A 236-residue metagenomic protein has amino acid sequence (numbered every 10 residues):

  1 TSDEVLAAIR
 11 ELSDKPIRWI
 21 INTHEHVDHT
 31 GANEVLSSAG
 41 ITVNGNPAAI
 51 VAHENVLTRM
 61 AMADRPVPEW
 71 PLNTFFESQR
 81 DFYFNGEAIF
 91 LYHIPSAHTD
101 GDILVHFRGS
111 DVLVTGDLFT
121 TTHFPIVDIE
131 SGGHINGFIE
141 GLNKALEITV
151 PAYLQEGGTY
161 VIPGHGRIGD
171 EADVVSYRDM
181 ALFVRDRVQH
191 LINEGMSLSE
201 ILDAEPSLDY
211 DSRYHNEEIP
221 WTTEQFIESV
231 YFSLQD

Functional and structural regions predicted by a protein language model:
T1, H24-T30, N55-R59, F82 (+6 more regions): Solvent-exposed loop/turn segments at secondary-structure junctions within structured extracellular/periplasmic domains
T1-A48: Active-site metal-binding motif and surrounding structural segment of the metallo-beta-lactamase
T1-S2, E25-T30, H53, V112 (+4 more regions): Solvent-exposed, acidic/flexible segments
I9-P16, E34-G40, E54, T122 (+7 more regions): Sec/Tat-exported extracytoplasmic proteins
I20-I21, A49, G158-I162, A204: Beta-strand segments within the central parallel beta-sheet cores of soluble alpha/beta enzyme folds
H29-H93, V150-T159, L191: Divalent-metal coordination cores built from histidine and acidic residues
D81, A88, H93-F183: Metallo-beta-lactamase
P151-G157, R167-D236: Accessory terminal helices/loops
